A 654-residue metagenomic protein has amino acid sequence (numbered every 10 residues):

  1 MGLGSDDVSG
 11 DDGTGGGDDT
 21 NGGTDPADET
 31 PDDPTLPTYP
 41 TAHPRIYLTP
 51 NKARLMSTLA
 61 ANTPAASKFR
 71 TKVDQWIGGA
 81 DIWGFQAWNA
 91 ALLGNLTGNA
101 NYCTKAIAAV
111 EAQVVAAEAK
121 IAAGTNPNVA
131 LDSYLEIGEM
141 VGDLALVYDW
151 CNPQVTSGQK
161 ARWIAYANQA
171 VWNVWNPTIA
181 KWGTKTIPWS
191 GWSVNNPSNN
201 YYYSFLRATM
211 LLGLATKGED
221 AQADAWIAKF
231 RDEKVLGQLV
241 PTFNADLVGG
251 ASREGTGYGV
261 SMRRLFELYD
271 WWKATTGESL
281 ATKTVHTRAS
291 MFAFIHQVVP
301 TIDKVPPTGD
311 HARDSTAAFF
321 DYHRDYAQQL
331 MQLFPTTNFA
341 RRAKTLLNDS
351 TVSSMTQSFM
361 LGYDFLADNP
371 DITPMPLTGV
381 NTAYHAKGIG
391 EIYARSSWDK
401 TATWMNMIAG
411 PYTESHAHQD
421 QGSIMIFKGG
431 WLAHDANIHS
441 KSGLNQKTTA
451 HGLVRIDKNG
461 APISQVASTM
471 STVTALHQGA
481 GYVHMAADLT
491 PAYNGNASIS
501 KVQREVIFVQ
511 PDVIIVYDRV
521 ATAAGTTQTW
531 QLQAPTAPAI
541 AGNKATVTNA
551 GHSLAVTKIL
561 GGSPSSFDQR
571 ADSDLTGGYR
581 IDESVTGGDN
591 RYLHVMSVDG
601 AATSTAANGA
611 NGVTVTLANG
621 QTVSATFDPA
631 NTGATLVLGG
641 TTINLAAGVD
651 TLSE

Functional and structural regions predicted by a protein language model:
M1-P34: Ser/Thr-rich, Pro/Gly/Ala-heavy low-complexity intrinsically disordered linkers and tails of secreted extracellular
E29-A80: Low-complexity, Ser/Thr/Pro/Gly-enriched N-terminal "stalk/linker" regions
A42, E136, M140, F205 (+9 more regions): Residues that flank catalytic or metal-binding motifs in active/ligand-binding sites
R45-Y47, A66-R70, D74-F292, V298: Aromatic-lined, polymer-binding surfaces characteristic of secreted/periplasmic polysaccharide-degrading enzymes
S133, I137, Y202, Y258-S261 (+8 more regions): Active-site-proximal structural scaffolding
V155, W175-Y202, N348-V352, F359-Y384 (+2 more regions): Flexible, surface-exposed loop/gating regions in the mature catalytic domains of secreted/periplasmic hydrolases
T216, R253-T256, V260-A433, D582-Y592 (+2 more regions): Carbohydrate-active enzyme catalytic cores, enriched for enzymes that act on polyanionic acidic polysaccharides
I438-E654: CBM-like, beta-strand-rich accessory domains located in the C-terminal region of large, secreted polysaccharide-active
